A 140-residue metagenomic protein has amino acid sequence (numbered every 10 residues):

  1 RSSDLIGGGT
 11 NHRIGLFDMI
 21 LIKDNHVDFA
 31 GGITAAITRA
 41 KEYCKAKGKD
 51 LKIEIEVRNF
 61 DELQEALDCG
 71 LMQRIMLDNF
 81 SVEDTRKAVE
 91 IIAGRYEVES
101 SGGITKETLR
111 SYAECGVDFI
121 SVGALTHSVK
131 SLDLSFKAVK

Functional and structural regions predicted by a protein language model:
L5-I14, R39-A46, K52, R58-Q73 (+1 more regions): Alpha/beta enzyme core
H12, D18-K23, I53-I55, I75-L77 (+2 more regions): Hydrophobic faces of well-ordered beta-strands that scaffold small-molecule active sites in alpha/beta enzyme cores
L16-F17, D24, K49-L51, G94-R95 (+1 more regions): Short coil/turn connectors at secondary-structure junctions
Y43-E54, M72, A88-G103: Short beta-strand/loop segments at the ligand-binding rim of alpha/beta enzyme cores
F60-L71, F80-A93, I104-V122: Catalytic cores of alpha/beta
A124-K140: Short, charged, intrinsically disordered terminal tails
